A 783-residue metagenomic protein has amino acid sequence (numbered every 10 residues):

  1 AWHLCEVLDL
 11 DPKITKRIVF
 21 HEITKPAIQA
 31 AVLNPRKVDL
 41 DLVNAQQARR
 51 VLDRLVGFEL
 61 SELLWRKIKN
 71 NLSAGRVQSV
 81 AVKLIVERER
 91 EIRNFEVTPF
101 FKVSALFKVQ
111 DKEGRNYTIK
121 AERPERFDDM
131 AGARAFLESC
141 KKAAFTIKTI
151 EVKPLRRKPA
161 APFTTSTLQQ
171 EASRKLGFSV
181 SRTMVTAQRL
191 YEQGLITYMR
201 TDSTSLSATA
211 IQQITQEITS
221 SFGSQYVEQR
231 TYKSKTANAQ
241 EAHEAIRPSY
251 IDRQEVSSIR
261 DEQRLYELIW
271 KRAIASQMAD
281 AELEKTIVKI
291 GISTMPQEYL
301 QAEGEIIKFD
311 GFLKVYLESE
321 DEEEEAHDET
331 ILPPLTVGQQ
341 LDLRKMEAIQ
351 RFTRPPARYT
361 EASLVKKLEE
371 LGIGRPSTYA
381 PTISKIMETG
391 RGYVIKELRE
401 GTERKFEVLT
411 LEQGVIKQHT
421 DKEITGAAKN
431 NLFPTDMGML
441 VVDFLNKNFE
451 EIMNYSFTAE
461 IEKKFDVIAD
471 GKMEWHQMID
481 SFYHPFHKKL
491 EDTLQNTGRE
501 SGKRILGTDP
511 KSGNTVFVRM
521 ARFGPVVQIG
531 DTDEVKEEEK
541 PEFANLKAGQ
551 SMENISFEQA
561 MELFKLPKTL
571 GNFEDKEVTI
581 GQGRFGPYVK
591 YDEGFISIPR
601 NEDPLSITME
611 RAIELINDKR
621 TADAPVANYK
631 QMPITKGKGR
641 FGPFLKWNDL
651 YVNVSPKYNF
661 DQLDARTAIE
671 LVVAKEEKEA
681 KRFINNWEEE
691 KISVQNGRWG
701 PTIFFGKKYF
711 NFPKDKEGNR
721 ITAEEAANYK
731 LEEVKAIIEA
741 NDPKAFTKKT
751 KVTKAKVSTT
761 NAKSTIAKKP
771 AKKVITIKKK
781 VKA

Functional and structural regions predicted by a protein language model:
A1-P154, E241-K308, F465, A469 (+1 more regions): Phosphate-backbone binding and catalysis cores of DNA-processing enzymes
C5, S61, I92-N94, A133 (+3 more regions): Basic, low-complexity terminal or inter-domain segments flanking catalytic cores
C140-A161, S166, A172, D342 (+1 more regions): Pre-Walker A segment
A161, L176, A357: Flexible coil/turn residues that form the inter-helical turn or adjacent wing/linker of helix-turn-helix
Q169-E171, K175-T183: A conserved hydrophobic secondary-structure block that centers on an alpha-helix together with its immediately flanking
Q193-I196: Eukaryotic nuclear/nucleolar intrinsically disordered, charge-dense low-complexity regions
